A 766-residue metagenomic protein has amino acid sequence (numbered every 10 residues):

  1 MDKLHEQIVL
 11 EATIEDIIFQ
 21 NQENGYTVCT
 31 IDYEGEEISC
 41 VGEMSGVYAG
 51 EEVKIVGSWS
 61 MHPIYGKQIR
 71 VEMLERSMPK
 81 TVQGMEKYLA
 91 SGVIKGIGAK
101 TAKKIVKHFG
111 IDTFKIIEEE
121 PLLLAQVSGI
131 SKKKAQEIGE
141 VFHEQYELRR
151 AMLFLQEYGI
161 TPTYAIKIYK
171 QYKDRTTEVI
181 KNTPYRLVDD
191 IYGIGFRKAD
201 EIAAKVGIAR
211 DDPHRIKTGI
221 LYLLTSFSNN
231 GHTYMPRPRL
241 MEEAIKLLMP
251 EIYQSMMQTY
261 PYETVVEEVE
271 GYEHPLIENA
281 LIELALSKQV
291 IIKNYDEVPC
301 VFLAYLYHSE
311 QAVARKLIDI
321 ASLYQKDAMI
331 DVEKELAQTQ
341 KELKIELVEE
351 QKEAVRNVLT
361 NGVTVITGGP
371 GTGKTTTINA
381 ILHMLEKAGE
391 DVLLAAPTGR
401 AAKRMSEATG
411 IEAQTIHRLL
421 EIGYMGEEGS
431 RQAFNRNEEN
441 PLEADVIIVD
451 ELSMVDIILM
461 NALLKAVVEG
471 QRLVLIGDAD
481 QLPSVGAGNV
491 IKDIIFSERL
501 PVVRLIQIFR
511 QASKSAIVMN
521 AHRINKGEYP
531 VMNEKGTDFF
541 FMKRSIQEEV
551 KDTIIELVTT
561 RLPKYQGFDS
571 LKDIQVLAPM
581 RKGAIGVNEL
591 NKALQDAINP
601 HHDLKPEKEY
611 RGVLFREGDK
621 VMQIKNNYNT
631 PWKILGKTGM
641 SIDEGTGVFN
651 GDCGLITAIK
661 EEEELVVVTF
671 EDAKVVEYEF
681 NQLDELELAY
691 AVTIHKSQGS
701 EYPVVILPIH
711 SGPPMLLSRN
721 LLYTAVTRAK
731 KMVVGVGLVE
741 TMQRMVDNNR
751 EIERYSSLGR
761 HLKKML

Functional and structural regions predicted by a protein language model:
M1-D331: Accessory, non-ATPase domains that flank or precede helicase/AAA+ motor cores in DNA-metabolism machines
V93, Q126, G368, A396 (+1 more regions): The Walker A (P-loop) glycine that initiates the GxxxxGKT/S ATP-binding motif of P-loop NTPases
N294-G369, T376: Pre-Walker A segment
T364-T367, V474, Q575-L577: Short hydrophobic/aromatic beta-strand immediately N-terminal to the Walker A/P-loop
T377, I381: Hydrophobic positions on the alpha1 helix immediately C-terminal to the Walker A/P-loop
M384, A388-E390, G399-A408, H417-M425 (+6 more regions): Conserved helicase motor core of SF1/SF2 NTP-dependent helicases
A479-G645: Conserved helicase motor core of P-loop NTPases
D643-E644, N650-L766: C-terminal accessory regions
